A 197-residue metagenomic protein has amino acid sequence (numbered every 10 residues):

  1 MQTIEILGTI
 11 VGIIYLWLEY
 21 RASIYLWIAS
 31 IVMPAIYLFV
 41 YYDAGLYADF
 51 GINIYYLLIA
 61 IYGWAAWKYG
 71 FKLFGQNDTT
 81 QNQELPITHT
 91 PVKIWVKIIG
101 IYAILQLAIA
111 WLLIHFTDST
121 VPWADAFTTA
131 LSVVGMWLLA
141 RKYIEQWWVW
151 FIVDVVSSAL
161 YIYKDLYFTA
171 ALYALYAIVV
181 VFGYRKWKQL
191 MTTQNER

Functional and structural regions predicted by a protein language model:
M1-A22, L26, G70-G75, E84-R197: Polytopic alpha-helical membrane-helix bundles and their juxtamembrane interface segments in multi-pass membrane
G12-Y15, S23, A29-G63: Early transmembrane hairpin module of multi-pass membrane proteins
L57-N77: Membrane-water interface of transmembrane alpha-helices
